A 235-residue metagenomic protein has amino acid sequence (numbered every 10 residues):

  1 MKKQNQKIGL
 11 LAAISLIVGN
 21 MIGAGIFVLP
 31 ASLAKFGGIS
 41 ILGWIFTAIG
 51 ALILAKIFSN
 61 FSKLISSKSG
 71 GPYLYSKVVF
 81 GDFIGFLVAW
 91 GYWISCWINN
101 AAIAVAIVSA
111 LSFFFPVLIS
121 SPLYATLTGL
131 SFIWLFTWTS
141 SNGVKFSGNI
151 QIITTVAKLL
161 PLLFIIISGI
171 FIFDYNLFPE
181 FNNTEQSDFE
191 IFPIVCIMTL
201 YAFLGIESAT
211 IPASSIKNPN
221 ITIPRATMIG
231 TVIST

Functional and structural regions predicted by a protein language model:
K3-N5, L118-Y124, I152-T235: Helix-loop-helix junctions that connect adjacent transmembrane segments in multi-pass membrane transporters
Q4-I8, V28-P122, I233: Extracellular loop-to-transmembrane helix junctions
L10-L29: The first (N-terminal) embedded transmembrane alpha-helix
A12, I45-F46, F114-V144, L162-I166: Transmembrane alpha-helical segments of multi-pass small-molecule transport proteins
I14, S40-I45, F86, T126-S131 (+2 more regions): Hydrophobic alpha-helical transmembrane segments
I17-N20, A31, W44-T47, A89 (+4 more regions): Residue-level recognition of transmembrane alpha-helices in multi-pass small-molecule transporters/permeases
V18, I45-I49, W90-I98, W134-W138 (+1 more regions): Hydrophobic alpha-helical transmembrane segments of multi-pass membrane proteins
K63, F113, S131-A157, S215: Membrane-water interface regions at transmembrane-helix termini and the short interhelical loops of multi-pass membrane
